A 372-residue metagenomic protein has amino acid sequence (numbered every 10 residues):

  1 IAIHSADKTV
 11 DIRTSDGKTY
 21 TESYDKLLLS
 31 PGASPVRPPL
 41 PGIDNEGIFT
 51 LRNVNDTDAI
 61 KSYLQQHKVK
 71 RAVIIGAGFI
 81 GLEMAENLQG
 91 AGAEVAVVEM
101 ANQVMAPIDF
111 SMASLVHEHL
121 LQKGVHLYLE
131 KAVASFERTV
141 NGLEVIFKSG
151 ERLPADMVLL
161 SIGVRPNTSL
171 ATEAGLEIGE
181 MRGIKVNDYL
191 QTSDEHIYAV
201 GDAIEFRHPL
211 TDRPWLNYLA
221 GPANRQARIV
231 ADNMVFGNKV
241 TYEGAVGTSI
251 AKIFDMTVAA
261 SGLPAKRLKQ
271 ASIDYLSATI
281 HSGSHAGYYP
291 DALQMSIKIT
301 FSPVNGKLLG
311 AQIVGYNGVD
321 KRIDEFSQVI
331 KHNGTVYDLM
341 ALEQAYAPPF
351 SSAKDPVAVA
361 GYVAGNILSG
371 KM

Functional and structural regions predicted by a protein language model:
I1-V10, E22, G90-V186: A Rossmann-like FAD-binding core segment of flavoenzymes
S15-T19, K148-G150, Q294: Glycine-centered tight beta-turn/hairpin loop motif at sheet-sheet or coil-to-beta transitions
E22-G32, I75, L153-G163, A227 (+1 more regions): Short hydrophobic core segments
K26-A91, H126, E180, V186-D188: Glycine-rich dinucleotide-binding loop and its adjacent helix/turn
D44-K68, E144, E151-D232, E325 (+1 more regions): FAD-site-proximal beta/loop scaffold in flavoenzymes
R71-A72, F79-S135, N217-A223, V240-A265: Rossmann-like dinucleotide-binding cores of NAD(P)H-dependent redox enzymes
I162, D255-S261, A271-M372: Flexible, glycine-rich terminal cap/loop adjacent to redox cofactors in electron-transfer oxidoreductases
V186, V200-P264, P349-K371: A conserved FAD-binding loop/helix module that cradles the flavin
